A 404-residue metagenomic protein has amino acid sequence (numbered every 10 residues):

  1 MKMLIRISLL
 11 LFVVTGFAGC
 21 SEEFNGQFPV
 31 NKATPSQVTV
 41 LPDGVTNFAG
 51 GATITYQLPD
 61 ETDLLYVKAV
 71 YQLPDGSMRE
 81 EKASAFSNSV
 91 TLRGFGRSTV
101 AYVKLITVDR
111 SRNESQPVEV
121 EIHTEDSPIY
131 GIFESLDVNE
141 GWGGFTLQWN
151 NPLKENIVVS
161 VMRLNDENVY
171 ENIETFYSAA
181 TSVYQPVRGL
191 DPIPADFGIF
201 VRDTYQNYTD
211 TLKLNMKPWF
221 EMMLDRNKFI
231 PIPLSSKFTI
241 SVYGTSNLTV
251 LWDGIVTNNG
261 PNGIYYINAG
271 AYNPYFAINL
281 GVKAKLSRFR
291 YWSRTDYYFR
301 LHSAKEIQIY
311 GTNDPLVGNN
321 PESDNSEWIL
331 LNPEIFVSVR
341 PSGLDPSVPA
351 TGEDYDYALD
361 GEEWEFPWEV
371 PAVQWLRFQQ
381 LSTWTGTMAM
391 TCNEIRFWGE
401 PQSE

Functional and structural regions predicted by a protein language model:
G16-G19: C-terminal motif of bacterial Sec signal peptides marking the signal peptidase cleavage site
S21-T62, N113-E155, D210-S235, W398-S403: Pro/Thr/Ser/Gly-rich low-complexity, intrinsically disordered linker/stalk tracts
G51-T53, L58-M78, N150-I173, R300-K305: Solvent-exposed loop/turn segments flanking beta-strands in beta-repeat/beta-sandwich domains
L65, V90-V118, S182-W219: Beta-strand-rich modules
E80-F86, N172-A180, Y355-Y357: Short beta-strand segments within Ig-like beta-sandwich modules, predominantly Fibronectin type-III
F86-T91, A180-Y184, D360-W364: Short S/T/G- and acidic-enriched coil/turn segments that sit immediately N-terminal to beta-strands in beta-sandwich
N215-K283, R294-T295, F299, D345-S347 (+2 more regions): Disordered, acidic Ser/Thr/Pro-rich linker "stalks" and the adjacent N-terminal cap of the next globular domain
N258-N325, D360-E404: Aromatic, loop-rich ligand-recognition surfaces of beta-strand-rich domains
